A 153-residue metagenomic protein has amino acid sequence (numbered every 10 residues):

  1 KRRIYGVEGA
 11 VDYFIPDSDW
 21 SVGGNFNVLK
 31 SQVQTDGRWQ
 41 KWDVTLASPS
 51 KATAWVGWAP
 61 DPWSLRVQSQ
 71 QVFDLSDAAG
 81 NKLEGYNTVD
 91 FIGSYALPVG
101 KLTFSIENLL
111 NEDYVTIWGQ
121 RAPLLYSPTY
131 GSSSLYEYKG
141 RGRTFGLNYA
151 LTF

Functional and structural regions predicted by a protein language model:
K1, L46, L83-G85, K139-R141: A generic structural micro-feature
K1-A79, N148-T152: Gram-negative outer-membrane beta-barrel transporters
Y5, S50, N87, G100 (+1 more regions): Exposed loop/turn and edge beta-strand positions of beta-sandwich/beta-sheet ligand-binding modules
G9, F91-G93: Short, basic/aromatic-rich helical patch in the C-terminal catalytic core of site-specific tyrosine
R38-V44, V72-F73, L83-Y86, G119-S127: Flexible, surface-exposed loop regions and adjacent strand-edge segments of Gram-negative outer-membrane beta-barrel
A59-P60, L83, A96-P98: Structural motif
D74-S76, S94-F153: C-terminal beta-signal and adjacent terminal beta-strands/loops of Gram-negative outer-membrane beta-barrel proteins
